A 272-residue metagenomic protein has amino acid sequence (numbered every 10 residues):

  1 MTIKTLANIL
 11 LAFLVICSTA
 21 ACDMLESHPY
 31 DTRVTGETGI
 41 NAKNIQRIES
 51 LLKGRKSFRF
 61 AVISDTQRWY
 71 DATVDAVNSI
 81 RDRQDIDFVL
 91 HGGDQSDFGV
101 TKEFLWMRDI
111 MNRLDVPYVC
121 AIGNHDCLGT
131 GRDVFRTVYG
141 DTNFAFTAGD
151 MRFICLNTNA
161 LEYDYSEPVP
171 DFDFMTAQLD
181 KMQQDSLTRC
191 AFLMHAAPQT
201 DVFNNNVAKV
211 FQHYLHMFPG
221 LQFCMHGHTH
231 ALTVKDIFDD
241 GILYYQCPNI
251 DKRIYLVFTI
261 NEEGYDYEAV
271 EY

Functional and structural regions predicted by a protein language model:
M1-C22: Sec-dependent bacterial lipoprotein signal peptides
C22-W106, L187: N-terminal active-site segment of His-dependent metallophosphoesterases
L25, R81-F88, Y163-L243: His/acidic metal-ligating clusters that form di-metal
L25-N41, Q46-R47, I63, F146 (+1 more regions): Binuclear metal-dependent phosphoesterase catalytic core
S50-A61, A145-C155, M182-C190, I237-L243 (+1 more regions): Beta-strand-turn-beta hairpins that frame and shape the catalytic cleft of phosphate-ester-processing enzymes
K56, W69-A76, G92, E103 (+4 more regions): Stable alpha-helical elements in mature extracytoplasmic
D65, G93-D94, G123-N124, H195 (+1 more regions): Active-site glycine-centered loops adjacent to acidic/histidine catalytic or metal-binding residues that shape
T73-A148: Core catalytic region of metal-dependent phosphoesterases/phosphodiesterases, especially metallo-beta-lactamase-like
